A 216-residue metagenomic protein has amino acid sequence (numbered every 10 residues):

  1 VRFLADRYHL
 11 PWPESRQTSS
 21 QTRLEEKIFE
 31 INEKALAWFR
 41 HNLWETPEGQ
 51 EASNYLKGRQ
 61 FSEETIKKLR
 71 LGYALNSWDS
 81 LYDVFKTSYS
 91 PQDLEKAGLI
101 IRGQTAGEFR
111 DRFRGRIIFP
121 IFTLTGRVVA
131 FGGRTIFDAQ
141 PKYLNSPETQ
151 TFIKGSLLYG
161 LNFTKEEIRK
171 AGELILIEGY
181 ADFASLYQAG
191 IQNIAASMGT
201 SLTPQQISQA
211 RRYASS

Functional and structural regions predicted by a protein language model:
V1, S62-E63, T203: Helix N-cap / loop-to-helix initiation motif
V1-E51: Conserved active-site segments centered on acidic
L4, S20-A37, L75-A214: Phosphate-handling DNA/RNA-contact segment within nucleic-acid enzymes
D6, L10, S53-G58, S62-D79: Short, conserved phosphate-binding/catalytic loop or strand-edge motifs used in phosphoryl-/nucleotidyl-transfer
W44-P47, G58-T65, S90-P91: Bacterial peptidoglycan biogenesis and beta-lactam-recognition machinery
E51, Y55, Q60, R127 (+1 more regions): GHKL-family ATPase ATP-binding module
